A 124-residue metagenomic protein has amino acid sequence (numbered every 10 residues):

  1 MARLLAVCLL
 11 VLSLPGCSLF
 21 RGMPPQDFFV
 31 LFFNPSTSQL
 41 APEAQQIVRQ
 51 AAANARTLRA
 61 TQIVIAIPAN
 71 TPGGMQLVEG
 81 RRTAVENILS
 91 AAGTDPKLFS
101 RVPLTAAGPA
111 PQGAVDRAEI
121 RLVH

Functional and structural regions predicted by a protein language model:
M1-C8: Bacterial N-terminal signal peptides that target proteins for export
S13-G16: C-terminal motif of bacterial Sec signal peptides marking the signal peptidase cleavage site
S18-R21: Bacterial signal peptide processing site
D27-F29, R59-T61, V85, K97-L98 (+1 more regions): Envelope-exposed proteins and targeting segments
S36-A66: Periplasmic peptidoglycan-binding/anchoring modules of Gram-negative envelope and division proteins
V48, I65, V78-A92: Cysteine-centered nucleophilic/redox motifs
N54-G80, S100-L104: Short, surface-exposed beta-strand segments enriched in small/polar/acidic residues
K97-H124: Periplasmic OmpA/Pal-like peptidoglycan-binding modules at the C-termini of bacterial envelope proteins
